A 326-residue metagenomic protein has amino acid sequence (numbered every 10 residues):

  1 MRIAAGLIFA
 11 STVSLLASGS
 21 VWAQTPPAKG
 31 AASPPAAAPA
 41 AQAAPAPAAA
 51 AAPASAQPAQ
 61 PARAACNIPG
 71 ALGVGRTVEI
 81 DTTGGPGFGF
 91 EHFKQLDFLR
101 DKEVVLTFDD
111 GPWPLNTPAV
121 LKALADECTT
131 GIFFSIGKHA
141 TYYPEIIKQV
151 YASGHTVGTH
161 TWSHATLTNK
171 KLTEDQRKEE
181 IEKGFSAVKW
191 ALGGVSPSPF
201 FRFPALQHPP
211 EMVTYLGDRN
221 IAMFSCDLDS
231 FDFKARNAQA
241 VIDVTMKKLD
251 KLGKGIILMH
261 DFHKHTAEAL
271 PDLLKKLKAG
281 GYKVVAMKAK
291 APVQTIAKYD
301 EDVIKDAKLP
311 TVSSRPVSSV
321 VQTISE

Functional and structural regions predicted by a protein language model:
I3-G6, L15, G19-T107, W113-D126 (+3 more regions): N-terminal pre-catalytic segment of deacetylase/amide-hydrolase enzymes
N67-E174, E180-K189, G193-S198, G253: Active-site beta->alpha N-cap acidic-glycine motif
F108-G111, F134-K138, T161-W162, R202-L206 (+3 more regions): Active-site-proximal beta-strand/loop segments in catalytic clefts of secreted hydrolases
D109, L124, V157, F201-P204 (+3 more regions): Divalent metal-coordination and catalytic microenvironments
N116, A165-G193, Q207-G253, T266: Alpha-helical scaffold elements lining the catalytic groove of polysaccharide deacetylases
A119-V120, E145-I147, M212-Y215, A269-L273: A short acidic, amphipathic alpha-helical/loop segment
T130, T156, A222, D229 (+1 more regions): Residue-level detector of anion-binding/catalytic polar loops
M246, D250-K288: Catalytic grooves of carbohydrate-active enzymes
